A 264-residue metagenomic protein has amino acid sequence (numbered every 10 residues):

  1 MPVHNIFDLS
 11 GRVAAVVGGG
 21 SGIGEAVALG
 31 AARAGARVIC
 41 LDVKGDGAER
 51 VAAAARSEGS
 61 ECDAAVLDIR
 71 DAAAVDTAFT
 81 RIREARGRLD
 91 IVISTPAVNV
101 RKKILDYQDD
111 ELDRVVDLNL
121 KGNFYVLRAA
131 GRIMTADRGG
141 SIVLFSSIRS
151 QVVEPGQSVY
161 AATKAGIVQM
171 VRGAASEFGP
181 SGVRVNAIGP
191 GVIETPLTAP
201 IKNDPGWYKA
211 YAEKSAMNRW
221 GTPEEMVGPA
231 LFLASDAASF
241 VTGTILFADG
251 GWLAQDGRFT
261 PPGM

Functional and structural regions predicted by a protein language model:
A36-R50: Conserved glycine-rich Rossmann-like NAD(P)H-binding loop of the short-chain dehydrogenase/reductase
K103-I104, Q108-V116, W207, Y211: Substrate-binding pocket helix/loop in short-chain dehydrogenase/reductase
L105, V152-S158, P180-S181, N218 (+1 more regions): Active-site loop immediately N-terminal to the catalytic Tyr-X3-Lys motif of short-chain dehydrogenase/reductase
L127, T163, V171: Active-site helix of classical SDR
R132, S176-P180, S239: Alpha-helical segment proximal to the catalytic Tyr-Lys
S147: Residue(s) in the substrate-gating loop at a strand-loop-helix junction that position the organic substrate next
A187, G206-V241, A248-G250: C-terminal helical subdomain
